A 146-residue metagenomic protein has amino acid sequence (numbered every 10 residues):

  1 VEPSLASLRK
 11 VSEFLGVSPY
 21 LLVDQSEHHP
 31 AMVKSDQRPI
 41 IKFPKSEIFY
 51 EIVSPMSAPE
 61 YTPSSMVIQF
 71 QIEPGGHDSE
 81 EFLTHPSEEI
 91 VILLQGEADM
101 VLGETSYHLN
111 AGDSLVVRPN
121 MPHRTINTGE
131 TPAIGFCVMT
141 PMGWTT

Functional and structural regions predicted by a protein language model:
V1-P3, E27: Recognition helix of helix-turn-helix/homeodomain-like DNA-binding domains that insert into the DNA major groove
S4-L15, L21-V23: Hydrophobic micro-packing sites on short alpha-helices
L21-S54: Helix-adjacent hinge/juxtasegments
I41-E81, V138-M139, G143: A short glycine-rich, His/Asp/Glu-containing loop-to-beta-strand
I48, N110-A111, P119-T145: Ligand-binding loop in jelly-roll beta-barrel domains
V53, G103-P119: Short acidic-glycine-tyrosine-enriched beta hairpin
Q69-P74, T84-M100: Short, conserved beta-strand element in jelly-roll/cupin
I90, E97-D99, S106, P122 (+1 more regions): Structural motif
